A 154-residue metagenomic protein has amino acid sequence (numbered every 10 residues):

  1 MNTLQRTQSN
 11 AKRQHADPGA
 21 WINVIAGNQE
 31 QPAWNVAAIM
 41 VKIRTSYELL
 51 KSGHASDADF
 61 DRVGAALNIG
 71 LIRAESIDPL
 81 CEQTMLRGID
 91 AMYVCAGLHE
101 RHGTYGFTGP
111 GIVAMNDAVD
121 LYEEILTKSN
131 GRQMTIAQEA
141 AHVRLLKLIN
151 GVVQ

Functional and structural regions predicted by a protein language model:
M1-I22: Arg/Lys-rich, low-complexity, intrinsically disordered N-terminal tails that contact nucleic acids
Q5-T7, N35-A37, A137: Helix-centric, low-specificity signal for extended rod-like, repetitive segments
P18-H54, L80-G106, R144-N150: Short, flexible domain-boundary/linker segments around small modular repeats
Y47-G53, G70-I77, H99, Y122-S129 (+1 more regions): Secondary-structure edge/capping motif, primarily at the C-terminal ends of alpha-helices and the immediately following
H54-E75, T108-E124: Extracellular/lumenal glycan-associated surfaces
R62-V94, E124-L145: Extended intrinsically disordered, low-complexity coil regions enriched in Ser, Thr, Gly, Ala and often Pro
T104-Q154: Amphipathic alpha-helical binding modules
